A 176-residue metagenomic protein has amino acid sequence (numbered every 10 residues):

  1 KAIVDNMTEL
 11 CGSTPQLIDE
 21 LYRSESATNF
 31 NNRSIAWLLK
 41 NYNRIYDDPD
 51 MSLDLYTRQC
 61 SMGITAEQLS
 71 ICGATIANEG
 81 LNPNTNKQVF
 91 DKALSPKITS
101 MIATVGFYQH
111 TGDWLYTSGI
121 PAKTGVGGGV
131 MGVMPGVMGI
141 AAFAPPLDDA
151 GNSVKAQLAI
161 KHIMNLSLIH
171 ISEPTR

Functional and structural regions predicted by a protein language model:
K1-Q59: Active-site-adjacent helix/loop patches that line small-molecule binding or acyl-intermediate pockets
A2-L10, T14-S24, V126-G129, G136-G151 (+2 more regions): C-terminal binding/interaction regions
V4, T8, A36, S70-G73 (+2 more regions): Non-transmembrane alpha-helical segments in soluble domains of secreted/periplasmic/extracellular proteins
L53-Y56, C60, I64, E79 (+2 more regions): Cytosolic covalent-transfer regions centered on His/Cys nucleophiles that carry phosphoryl or persulfide groups
G63-L81, M134-P145: Active-site-proximal alpha-helical segments within enzyme catalytic domains
G80-M101: Conserved active-site-proximal loop/helix segments of enzymes involved in bacterial cell-wall and related
T104-P135, A141-A144: Short, Gly/Ser/Thr-enriched beta-strand-loop segments that form substrate-interacting elements of hydrolase/peptidase
I169-T175: Conserved small/polar residues in nucleotide/adenosyl-binding loops
